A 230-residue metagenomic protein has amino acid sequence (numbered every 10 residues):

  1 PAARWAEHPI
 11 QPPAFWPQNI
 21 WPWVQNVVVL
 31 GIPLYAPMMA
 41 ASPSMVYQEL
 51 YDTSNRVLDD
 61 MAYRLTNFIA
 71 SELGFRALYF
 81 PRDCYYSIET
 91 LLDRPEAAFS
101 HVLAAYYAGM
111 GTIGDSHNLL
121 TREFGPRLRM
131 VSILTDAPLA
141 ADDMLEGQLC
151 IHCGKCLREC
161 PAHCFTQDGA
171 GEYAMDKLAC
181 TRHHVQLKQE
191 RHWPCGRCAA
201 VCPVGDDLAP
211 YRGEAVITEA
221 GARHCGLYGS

Functional and structural regions predicted by a protein language model:
P1-Y51: Non-catalytic, usually N-terminal nucleic-acid engagement modules in DNA/RNA processing proteins
V46-G229: Catalytic cores of enzyme domains
